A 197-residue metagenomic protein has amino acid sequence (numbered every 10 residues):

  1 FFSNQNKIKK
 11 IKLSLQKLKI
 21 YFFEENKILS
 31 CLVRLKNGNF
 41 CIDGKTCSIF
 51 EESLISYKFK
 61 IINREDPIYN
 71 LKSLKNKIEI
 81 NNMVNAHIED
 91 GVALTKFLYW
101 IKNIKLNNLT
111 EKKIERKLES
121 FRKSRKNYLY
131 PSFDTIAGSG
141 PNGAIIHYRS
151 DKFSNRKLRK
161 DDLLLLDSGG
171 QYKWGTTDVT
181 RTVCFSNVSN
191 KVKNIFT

Functional and structural regions predicted by a protein language model:
F1-T197: Active-site neighborhoods and metal-handling regions in enzymes and metal-associated proteins
